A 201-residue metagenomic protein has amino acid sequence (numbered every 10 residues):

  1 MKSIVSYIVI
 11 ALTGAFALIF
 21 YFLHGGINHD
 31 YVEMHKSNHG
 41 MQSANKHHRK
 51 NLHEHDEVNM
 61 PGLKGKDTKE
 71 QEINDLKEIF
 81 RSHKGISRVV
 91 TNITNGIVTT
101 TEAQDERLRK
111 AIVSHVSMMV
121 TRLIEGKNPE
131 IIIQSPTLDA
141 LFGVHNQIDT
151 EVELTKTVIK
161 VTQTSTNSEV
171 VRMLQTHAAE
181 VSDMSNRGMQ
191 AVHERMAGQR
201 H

Functional and structural regions predicted by a protein language model:
M1-K2: N-terminal secretory signal peptides that target proteins for export/translocation
V5-H201: Intrinsically disordered, low-complexity terminal tails/loops enriched in metal-binding residues
